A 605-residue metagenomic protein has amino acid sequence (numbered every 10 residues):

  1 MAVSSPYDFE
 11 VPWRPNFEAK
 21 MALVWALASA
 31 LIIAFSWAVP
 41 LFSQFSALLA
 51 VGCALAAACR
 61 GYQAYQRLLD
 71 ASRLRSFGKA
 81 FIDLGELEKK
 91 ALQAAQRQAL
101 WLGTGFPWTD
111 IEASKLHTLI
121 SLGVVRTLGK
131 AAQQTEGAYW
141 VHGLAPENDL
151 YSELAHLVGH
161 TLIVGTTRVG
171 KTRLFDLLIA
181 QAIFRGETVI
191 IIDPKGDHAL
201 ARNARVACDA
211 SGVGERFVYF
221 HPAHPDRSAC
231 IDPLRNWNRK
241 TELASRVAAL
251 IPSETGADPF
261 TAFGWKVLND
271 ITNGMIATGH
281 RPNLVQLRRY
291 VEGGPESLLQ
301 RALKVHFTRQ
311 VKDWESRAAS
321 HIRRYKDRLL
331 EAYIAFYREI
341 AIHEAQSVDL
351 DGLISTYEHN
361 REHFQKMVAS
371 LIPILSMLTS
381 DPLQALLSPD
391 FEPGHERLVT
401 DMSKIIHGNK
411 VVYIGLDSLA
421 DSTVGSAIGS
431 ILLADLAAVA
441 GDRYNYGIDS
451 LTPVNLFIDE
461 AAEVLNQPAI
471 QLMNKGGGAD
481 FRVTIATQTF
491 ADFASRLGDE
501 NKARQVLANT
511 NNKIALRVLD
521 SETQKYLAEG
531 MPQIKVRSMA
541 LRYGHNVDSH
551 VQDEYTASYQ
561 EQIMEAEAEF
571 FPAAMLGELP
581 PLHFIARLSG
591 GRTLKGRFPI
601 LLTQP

Functional and structural regions predicted by a protein language model:
M1-I191, H198-G214, A277, T308-R309 (+11 more regions): Accessory regions of macromolecular translocation/handling assemblies
A2, Q133, L144-P146, L154-V158 (+4 more regions): P-loop NTPase motor domains
G78, G103-G105, G137, V141-G143 (+7 more regions): Glycine-centered flexibility motif
C230-I231, V424-S426, R496, K525-A528 (+1 more regions): Short conserved micro-motifs at the rims of enzyme active sites and ligand-binding pockets
M473-S589: Conserved ATP-driven motor cores of ASCE-family P-loop NTPases powering translocation/secretion/packaging/pilus
